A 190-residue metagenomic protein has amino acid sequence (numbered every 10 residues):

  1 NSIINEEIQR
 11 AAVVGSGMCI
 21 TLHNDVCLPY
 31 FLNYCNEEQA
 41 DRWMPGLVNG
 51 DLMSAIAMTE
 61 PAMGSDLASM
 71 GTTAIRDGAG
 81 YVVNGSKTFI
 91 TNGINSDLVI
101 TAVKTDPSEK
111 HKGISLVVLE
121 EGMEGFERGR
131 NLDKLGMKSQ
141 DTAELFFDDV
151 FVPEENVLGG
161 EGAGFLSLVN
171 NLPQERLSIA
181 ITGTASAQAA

Functional and structural regions predicted by a protein language model:
N1-G50, T91-L98, K110: Internal helix-loop-helix
I4-Q9, V103, L119-E124, D148-V152: Short Ser/Thr-interspersed hydrophobic loop/turn segments at strand-loop and sheet-helix junctions that line or gate
T21, A62-S65, F89-N92, D106-S108 (+1 more regions): Short Gly/Pro-enriched turn/cap motifs at secondary-structure boundaries
N36, G85, V117, F147 (+1 more regions): Residue-level signal for inorganic ion chemistry
G50-M58: A short, Trp-centered hydrophobic/proline-enriched beta-strand micro-motif
T72-I75: A structural signal for short hydrophobic beta-strand segments in well-ordered beta-sheet cores
N84-R128: A short core secondary-structure module
F126-A190: Glycine-rich beta->alpha junctions and the first turn(s) of the following alpha-helix
